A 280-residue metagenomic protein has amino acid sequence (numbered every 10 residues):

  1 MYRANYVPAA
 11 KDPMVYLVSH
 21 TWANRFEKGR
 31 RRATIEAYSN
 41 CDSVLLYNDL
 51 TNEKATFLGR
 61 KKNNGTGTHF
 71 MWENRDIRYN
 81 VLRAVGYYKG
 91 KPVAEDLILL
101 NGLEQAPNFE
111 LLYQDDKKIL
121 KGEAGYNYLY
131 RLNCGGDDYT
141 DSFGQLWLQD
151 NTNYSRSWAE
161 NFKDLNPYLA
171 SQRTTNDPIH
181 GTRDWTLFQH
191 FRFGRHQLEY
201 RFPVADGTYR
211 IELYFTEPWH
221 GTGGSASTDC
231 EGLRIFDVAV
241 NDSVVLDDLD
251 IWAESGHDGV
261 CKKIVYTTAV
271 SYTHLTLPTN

Functional and structural regions predicted by a protein language model:
M1-K118, G122-Y126: Substrate-binding clefts and catalytic carboxylate motifs of secreted carbohydrate-active enzymes
E104-N280: Compositionally biased, intrinsically disordered or flexible polar/acidic segments
